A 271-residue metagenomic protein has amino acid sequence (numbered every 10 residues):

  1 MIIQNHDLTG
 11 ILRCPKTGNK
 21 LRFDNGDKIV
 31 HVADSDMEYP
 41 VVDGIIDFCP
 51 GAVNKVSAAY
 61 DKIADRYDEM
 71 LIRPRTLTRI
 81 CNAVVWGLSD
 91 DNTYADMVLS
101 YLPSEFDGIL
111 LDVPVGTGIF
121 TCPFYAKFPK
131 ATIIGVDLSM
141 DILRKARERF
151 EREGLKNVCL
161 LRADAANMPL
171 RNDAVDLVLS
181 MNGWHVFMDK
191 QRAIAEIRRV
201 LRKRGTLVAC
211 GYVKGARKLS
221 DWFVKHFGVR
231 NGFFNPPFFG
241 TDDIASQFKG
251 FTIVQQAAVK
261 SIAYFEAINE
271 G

Functional and structural regions predicted by a protein language model:
I2-I63: N-terminal auxiliary segments of SAM/dcSAM-dependent transferases
D43, C49-S104, I119-P123, I142: Conserved class I S-adenosyl-L-methionine
I109, R204-T206: Short glycine-centered segments of the SAM/dcSAM-binding site in methyltransferase folds
I109-N167: Class I SAM-dependent methyltransferase SAM/SAH-binding core
A166-L177: A short acidic, Gly/Pro-enriched loop at the edge of an enzyme's catalytic core that lines a small-molecule cofactor
L177-D189: A short SAM/SAH-binding and catalytic strip from SAM-dependent methyltransferases
Q191-K203: A short glycine-rich, Lys/Arg-flanked "PGG" loop and its adjoining helix->strand segment in the class I
V208-F265: C-terminal alpha-helical "lid/dimerization" subdomain adjacent to the S-adenosyl-L-methionine
